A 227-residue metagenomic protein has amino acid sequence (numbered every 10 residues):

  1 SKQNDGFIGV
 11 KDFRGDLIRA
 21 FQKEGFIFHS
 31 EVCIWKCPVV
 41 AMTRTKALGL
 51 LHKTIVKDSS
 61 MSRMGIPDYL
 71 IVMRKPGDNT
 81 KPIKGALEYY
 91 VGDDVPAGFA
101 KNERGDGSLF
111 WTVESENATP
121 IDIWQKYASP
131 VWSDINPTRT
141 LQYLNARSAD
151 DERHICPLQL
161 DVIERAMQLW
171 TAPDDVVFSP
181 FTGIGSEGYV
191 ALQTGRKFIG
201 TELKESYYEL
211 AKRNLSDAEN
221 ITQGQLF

Functional and structural regions predicted by a protein language model:
S1-L210, L226: Core catalytic lobe of class I
K212-F227: S-adenosyl-L-methionine
